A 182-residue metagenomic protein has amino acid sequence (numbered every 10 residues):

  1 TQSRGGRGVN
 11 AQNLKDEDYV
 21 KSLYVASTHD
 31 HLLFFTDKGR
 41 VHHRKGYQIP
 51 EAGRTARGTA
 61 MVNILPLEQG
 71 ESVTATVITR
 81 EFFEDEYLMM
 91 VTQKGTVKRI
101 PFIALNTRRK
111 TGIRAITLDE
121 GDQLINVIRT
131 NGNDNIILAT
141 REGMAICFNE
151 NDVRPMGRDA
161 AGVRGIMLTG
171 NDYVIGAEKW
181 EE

Functional and structural regions predicted by a protein language model:
T1-E182: Short, structured "edge-of-domain" segments at secondary-structure transitions
